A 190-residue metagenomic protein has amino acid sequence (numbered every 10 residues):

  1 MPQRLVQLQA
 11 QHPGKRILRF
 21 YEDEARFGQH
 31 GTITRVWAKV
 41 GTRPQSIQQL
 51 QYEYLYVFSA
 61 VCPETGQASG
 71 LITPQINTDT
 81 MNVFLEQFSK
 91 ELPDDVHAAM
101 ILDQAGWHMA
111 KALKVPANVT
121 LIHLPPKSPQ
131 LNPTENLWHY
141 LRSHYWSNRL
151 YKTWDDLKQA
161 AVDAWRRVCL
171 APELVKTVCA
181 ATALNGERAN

Functional and structural regions predicted by a protein language model:
M1-N190: Short functional hotspots at interaction and active-site rims
